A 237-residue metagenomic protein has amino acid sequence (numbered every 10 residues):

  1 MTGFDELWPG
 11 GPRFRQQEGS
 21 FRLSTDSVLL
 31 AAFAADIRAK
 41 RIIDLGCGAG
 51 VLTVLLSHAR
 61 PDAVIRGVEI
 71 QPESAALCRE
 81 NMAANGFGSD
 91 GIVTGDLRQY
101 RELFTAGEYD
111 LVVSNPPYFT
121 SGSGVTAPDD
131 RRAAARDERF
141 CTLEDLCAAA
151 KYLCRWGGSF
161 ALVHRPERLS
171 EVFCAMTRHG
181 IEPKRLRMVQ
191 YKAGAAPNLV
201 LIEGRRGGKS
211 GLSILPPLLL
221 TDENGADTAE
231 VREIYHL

Functional and structural regions predicted by a protein language model:
M1-I37: Class I SAM-dependent transferase core
P12, K40, A63, D90 (+2 more regions): A structural micro-motif
R15, R66, V93, K184-R187: General small-molecule cofactor/ligand-binding pocket signal
A32-V125, A148: Conserved SAM/SAH cofactor-binding pocket of Class I
P116-D145: Mobile active-site "lid"/loop adjacent to the S-adenosyl-L-methionine
F140-Y191, A195-P197: Conserved Class I SAM-dependent methyltransferase catalytic core
A196-L237: SAM/dcSAM-binding transferase cores
